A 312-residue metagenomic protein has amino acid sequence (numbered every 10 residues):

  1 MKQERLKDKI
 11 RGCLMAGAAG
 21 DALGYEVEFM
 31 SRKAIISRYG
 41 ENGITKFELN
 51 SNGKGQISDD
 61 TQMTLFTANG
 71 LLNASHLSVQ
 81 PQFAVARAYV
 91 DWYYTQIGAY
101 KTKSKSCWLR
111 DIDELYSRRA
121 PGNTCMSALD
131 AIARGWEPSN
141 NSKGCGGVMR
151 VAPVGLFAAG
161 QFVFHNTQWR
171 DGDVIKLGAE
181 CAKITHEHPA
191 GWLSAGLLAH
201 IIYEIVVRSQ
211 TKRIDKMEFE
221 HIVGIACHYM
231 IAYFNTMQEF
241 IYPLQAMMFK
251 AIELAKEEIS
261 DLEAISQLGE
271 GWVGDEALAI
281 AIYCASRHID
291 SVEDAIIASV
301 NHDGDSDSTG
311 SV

Functional and structural regions predicted by a protein language model:
M1-V312: Structured, active/binding-site neighborhoods that engage oxygen-rich ligands
